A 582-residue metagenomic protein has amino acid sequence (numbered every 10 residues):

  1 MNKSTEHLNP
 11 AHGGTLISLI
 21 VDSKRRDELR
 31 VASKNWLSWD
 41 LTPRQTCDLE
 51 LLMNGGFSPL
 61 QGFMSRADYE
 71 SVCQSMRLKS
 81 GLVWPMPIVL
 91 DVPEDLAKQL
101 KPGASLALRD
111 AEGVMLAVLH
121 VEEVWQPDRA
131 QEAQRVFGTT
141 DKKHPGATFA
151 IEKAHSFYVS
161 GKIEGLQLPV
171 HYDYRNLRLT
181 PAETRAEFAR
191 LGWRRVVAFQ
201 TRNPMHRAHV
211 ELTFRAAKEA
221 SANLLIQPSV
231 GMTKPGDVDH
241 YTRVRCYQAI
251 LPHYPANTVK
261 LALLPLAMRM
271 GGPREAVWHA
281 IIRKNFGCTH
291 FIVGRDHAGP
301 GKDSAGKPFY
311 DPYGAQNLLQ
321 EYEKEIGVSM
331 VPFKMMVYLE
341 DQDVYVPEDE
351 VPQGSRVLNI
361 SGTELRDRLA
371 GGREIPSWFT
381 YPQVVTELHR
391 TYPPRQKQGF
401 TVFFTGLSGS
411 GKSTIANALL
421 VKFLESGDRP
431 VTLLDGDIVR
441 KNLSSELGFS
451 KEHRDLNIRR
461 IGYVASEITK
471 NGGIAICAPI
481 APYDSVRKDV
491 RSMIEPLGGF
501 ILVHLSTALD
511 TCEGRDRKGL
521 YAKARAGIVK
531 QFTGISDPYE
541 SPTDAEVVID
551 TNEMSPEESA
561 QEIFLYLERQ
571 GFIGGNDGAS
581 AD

Functional and structural regions predicted by a protein language model:
M1-L8, N576-D582: Basic/polar N-terminal segments that are highly enriched at the extreme N-terminus, encompassing both cleavable
N2-Q396: Active-site cores that bind ATP or allylic diphosphates and position pyrophosphate for catalysis
L191, E321-E325, M330-A478, P482-I501 (+2 more regions): Glycine-rich phosphate-binding loop of ATP-dependent small-molecule kinases
